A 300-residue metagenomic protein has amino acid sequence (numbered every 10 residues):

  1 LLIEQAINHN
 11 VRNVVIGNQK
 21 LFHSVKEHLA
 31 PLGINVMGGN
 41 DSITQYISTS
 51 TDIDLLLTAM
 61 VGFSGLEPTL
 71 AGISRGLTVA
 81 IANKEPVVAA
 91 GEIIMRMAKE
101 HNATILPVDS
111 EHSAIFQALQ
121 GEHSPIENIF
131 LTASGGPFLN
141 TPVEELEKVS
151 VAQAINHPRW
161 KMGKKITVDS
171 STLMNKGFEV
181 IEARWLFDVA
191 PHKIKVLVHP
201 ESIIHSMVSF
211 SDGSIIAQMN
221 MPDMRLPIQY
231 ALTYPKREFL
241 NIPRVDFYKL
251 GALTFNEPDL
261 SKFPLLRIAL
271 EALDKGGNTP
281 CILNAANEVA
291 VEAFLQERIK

Functional and structural regions predicted by a protein language model:
L1-K300: Catalytic, metal-anchored helix/loop core of enzyme active sites in primary metabolism
